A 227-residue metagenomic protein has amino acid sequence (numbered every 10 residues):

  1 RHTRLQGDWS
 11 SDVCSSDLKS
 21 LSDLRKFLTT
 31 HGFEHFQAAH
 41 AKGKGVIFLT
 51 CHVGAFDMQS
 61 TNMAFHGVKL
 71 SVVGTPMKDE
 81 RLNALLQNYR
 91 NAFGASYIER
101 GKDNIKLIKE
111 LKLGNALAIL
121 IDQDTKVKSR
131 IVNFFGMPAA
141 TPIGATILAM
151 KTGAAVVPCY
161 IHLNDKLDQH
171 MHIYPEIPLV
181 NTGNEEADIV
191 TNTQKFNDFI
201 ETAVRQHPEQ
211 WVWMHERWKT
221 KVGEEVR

Functional and structural regions predicted by a protein language model:
R1-V13: Single conserved hydrophobic/aromatic residue that forms the stacking wall/gate of nucleotide- or nucleobase-binding
S10-T50, L86, G94: Membrane-anchoring hydrophobic helices of lipid-metabolizing enzymes
S22-L28, T75, A92-I98, F135-G136 (+1 more regions): Short, flexible loop segments at the rims of nucleotide/cofactor-binding pockets, characterized by
L28-T30, D79, Y97-R100, P138-A139 (+1 more regions): A conditional alpha-helix N-cap/helix-loop micro-motif detector
F36-Q37, S60, L86-Q87, L107-I108 (+1 more regions): Short amphipathic alpha-helical segments and helix-helix/interface helices
H40, F65, G101-R227: Non-catalytic C-terminal accessory region of glycerolipid acyltransferases and related lyso-lipid remodeling enzymes
K42-G101, L113, V127-R130: Catalytic core of membrane glycerolipid acyltransferases/transacylases, capturing the structured, soluble-facing
